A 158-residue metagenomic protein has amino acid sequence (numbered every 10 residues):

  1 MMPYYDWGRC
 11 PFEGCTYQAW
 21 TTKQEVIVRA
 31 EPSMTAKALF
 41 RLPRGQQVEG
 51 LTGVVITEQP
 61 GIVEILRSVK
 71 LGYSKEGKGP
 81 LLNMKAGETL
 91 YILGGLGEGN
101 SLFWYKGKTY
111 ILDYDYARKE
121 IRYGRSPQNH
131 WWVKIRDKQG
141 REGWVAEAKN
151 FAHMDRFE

Functional and structural regions predicted by a protein language model:
M1-W20, E31-F40, I62-E158: Boundary regions of SH3-family modules and the immediately adjacent low-complexity/disordered segments in eukaryotic
T52-E58: Short, charged beta-turn/beta-strand-edge "cap" motif at the junction between a beta-strand and an adjacent loop
